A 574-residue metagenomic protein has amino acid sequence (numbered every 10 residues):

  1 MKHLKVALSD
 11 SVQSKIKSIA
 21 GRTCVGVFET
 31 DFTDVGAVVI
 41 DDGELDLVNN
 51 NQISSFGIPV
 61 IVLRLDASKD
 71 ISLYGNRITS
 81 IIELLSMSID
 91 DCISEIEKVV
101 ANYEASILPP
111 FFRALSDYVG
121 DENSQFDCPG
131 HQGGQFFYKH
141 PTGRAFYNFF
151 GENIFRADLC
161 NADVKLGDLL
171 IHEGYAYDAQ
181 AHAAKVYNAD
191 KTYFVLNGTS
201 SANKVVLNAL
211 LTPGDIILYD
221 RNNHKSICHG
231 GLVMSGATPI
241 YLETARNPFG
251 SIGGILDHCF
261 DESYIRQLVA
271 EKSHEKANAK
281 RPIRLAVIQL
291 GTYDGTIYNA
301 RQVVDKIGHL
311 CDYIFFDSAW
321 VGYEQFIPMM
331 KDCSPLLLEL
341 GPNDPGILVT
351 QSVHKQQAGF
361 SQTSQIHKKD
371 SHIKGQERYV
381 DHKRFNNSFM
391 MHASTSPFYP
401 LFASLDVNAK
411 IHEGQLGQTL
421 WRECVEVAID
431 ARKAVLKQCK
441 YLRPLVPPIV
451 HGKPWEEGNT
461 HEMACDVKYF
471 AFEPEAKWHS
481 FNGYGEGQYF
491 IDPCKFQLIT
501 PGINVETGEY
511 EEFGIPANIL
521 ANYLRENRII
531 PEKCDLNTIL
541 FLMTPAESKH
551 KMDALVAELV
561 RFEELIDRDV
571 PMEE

Functional and structural regions predicted by a protein language model:
K2-K5, S9-D42, N51-D168, E173 (+3 more regions): Non-catalytic terminal extensions of PLP-dependent enzymes
H3-K5, D190-T192, G214-I217: Short active-site oxyanion
S9-D10, R22-T30, D41-G57, R64-D66 (+3 more regions): Conserved PLP-enzyme active-site core in the AAT-like
R156-L166, A181-N188, I240-G253: Gly-rich Lys/Arg/Thr-decorated short loops/hinges at beta-loop-alpha junctions or inter-strand turns that position
L166-A176, T192-L196, Q289, Y293 (+1 more regions): Short acidic-aromatic active-site loops that bind/stabilize oxyanions
A184-V206, S251-G254: Short loop-beta-helix segment that forms the pyridoxal 5′-phosphate
T192-Y193, T350, R528-E532: A short linear hydrophobic-aromatic micro-motif
S200, Y293-D294, S548: Short strand->helix junction
